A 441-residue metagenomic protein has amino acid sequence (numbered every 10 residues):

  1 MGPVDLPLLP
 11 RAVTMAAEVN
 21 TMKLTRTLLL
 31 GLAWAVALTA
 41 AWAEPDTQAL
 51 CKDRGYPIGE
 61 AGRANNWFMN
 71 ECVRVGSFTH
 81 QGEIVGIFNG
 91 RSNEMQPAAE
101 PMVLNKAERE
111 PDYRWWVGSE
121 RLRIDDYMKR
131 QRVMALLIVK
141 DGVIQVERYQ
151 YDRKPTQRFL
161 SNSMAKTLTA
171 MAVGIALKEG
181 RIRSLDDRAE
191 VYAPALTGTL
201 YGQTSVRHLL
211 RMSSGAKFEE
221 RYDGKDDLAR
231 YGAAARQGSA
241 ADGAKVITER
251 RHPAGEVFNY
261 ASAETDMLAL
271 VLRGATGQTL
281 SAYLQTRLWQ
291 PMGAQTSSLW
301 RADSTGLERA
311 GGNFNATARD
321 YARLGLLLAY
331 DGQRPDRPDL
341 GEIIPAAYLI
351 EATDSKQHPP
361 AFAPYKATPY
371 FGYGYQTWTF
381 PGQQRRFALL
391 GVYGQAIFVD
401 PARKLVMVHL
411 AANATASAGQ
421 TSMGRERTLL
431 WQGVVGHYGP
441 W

Functional and structural regions predicted by a protein language model:
T14, V19, A41-K154, I182 (+1 more regions): N-terminal leader/targeting segments and the immediately adjacent pre-domain N-terminus
L29-T39: Bacterial N-terminal signal peptides
Y113-K129, V143, K154-T156, A176-F258: Active-site-proximal loop and beta-strand segments within enzyme catalytic domains
G142, L160-L185, L209, L268-L272 (+1 more regions): Active-site SXXK
L160, E179-K217, E249, G274-G312 (+1 more regions): Active-site helix/loop module of the DD-peptidase/beta-lactamase fold, centered on the serine-lysine SxxK catalytic
A170, E264-V271, G312-R334, Q395-A411: Active-site-proximal alpha-helical segments within enzyme catalytic domains
L284-Q285, Q290-D354: Active-site-proximal binding-pocket segments
Q295-S298, T353-V406: Active-site Gly/Thr loop motif
